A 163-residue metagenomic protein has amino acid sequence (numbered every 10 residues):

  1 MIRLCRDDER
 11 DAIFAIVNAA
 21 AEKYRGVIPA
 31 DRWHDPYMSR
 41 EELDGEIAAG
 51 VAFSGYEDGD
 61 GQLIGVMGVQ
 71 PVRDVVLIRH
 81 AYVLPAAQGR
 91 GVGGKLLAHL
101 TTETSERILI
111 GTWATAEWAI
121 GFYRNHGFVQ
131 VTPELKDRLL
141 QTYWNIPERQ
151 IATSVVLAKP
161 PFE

Functional and structural regions predicted by a protein language model:
M1-A15: A short beta-loop-alpha structural element at the N-terminal edge of CoA-dependent acyl/N-acetyltransferase catalytic
N18-L43: Conserved GNAT-fold acetyl-CoA-binding loop/helix
M38-G55, Q150-T153: A short helix-loop-beta-strand connector motif used in the catalytic cores of GNAT acetyltransferases and, in some
G55, Q62-Q70, L77-Y82: Conserved beta-strand in the GNAT
A81-Q88, T112-A114: A short, internal acetyl-CoA/4′-phosphopantetheine-binding micro-motif in the GNAT/acyltransferase core
A87-H99: Conserved acetyl-CoA pyrophosphate-binding loop and the N-cap/start of the following alpha-helix in GNAT-like
G94, T115-Q150: Conserved active-site alpha-helix within GNAT-family acetyltransferase domains
T102-T115: Conserved GNAT acetyl-CoA-binding A-motif
